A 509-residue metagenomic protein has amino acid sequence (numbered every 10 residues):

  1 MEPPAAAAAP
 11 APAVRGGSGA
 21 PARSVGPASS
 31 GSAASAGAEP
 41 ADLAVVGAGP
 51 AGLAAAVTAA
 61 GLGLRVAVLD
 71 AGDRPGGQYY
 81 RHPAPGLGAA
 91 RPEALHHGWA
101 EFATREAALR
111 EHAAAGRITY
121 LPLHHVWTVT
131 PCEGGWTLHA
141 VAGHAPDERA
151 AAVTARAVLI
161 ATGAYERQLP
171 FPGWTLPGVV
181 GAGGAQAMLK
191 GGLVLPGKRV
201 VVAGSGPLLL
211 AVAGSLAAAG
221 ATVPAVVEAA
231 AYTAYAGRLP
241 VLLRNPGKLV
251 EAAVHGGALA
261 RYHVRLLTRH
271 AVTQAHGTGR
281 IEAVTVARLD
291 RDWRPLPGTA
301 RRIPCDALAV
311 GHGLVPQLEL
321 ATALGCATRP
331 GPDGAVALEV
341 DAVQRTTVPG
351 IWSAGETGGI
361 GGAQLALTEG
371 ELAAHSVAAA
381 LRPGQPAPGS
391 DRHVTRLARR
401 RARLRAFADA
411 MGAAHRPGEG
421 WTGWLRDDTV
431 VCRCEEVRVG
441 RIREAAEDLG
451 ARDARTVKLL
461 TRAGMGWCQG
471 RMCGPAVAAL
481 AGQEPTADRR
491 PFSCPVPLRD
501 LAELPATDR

Functional and structural regions predicted by a protein language model:
V14-G16, E106-A140, A219-E319: A Rossmann-like FAD-binding core segment of flavoenzymes
E39-A41, P146-A157, L296-D306, T347: Core beta-strand elements of the Rossmann-like FAD/NAD(P) dinucleotide-binding domain in flavoenzyme oxidoreductases
A41-T104, A203, P207-L249, R329-D333 (+1 more regions): Beta1-alpha1 glycine-rich phosphate/pyrophosphate-binding loop at the start of Rossmann-like nucleotide-binding domains
A44-V46, L69, A152-G163, P304-H312: Short hydrophobic core segments
A164-V201, G206-V212, D333-A342: Glycine-rich dinucleotide-binding loop and its adjacent helix/turn
G181-L189, A307-G359, A406: FAD-site-proximal beta/loop scaffold in flavoenzymes
A354-G384, D391-R396: A conserved FAD-binding loop/helix module that cradles the flavin
D428-V439, T461-A479: Local cysteine-cluster metal-coordination motifs and their immediate loop/turn environment, predominantly Fe-S cluster
